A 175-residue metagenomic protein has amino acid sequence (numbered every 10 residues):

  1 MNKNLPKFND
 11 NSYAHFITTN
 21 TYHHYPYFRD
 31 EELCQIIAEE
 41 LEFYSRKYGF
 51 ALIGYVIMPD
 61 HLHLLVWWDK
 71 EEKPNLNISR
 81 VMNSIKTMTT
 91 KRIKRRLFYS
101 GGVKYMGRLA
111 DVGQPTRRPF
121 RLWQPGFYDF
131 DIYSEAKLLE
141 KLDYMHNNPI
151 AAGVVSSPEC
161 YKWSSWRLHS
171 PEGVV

Functional and structural regions predicted by a protein language model:
M1-V175: Short catalytic/metal-binding and nucleic-acid-binding patches
